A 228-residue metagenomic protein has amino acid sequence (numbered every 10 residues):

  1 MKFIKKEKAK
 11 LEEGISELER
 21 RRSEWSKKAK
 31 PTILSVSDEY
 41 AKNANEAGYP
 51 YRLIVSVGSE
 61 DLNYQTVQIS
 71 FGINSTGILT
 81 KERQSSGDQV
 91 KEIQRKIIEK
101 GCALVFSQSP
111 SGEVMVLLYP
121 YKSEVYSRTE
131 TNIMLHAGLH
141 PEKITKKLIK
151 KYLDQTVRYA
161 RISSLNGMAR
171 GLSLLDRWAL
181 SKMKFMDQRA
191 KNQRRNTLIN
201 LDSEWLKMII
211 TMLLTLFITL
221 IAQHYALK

Functional and structural regions predicted by a protein language model:
M1-S70, L148-R170: N-terminal pre-first-transmembrane soluble regions of secretory-pathway and organelle membrane proteins
Y64-E82, M186-R194: Short, Lys/Arg-enriched charge-dense amphipathic segments
S70-K147: Intrinsically disordered, low-complexity regulatory segments enriched in Ser/Thr/Pro and charged residues
R158-T197: Juxtamembrane amphipathic/hinge helix adjacent to a transmembrane helix
D187-K228: C-terminal single-pass membrane-anchor helix
